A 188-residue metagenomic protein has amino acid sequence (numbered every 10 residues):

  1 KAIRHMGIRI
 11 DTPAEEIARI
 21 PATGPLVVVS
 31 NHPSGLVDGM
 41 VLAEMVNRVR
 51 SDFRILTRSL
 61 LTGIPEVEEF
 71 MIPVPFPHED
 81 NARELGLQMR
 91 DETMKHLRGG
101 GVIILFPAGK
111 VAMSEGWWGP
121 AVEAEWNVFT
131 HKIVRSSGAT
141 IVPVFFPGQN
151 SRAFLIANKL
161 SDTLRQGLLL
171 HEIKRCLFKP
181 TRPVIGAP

Functional and structural regions predicted by a protein language model:
K1-V29, G39-V41, R48-D52, E68-E69 (+1 more regions): Membrane-anchoring hydrophobic helices of lipid-metabolizing enzymes
I3-I8, H32, E79-E84, G119-P120: Short, flexible loop segments at the rims of nucleotide/cofactor-binding pockets, characterized by
I10, F53-I55, I103, I141: Hydrophobic beta-strand scaffold residues
G24-S30, G101-P107, A139: Generic beta-sheet signal
V29-N31, M71-D80, S114-W117: Short, basic, glycine/proline-bearing loop/turn elements
H32-L36, V111-A112: Gly/Ser/Thr-rich loops at beta-strand to alpha-helix junctions that form or flank small-molecule/cofactor-binding
N47, F53-G86, R90-T93, L97: Conserved nucleotide-cofactor-binding alpha/beta core module
V102, K110-P188: A cross-family acyltransferase "interaction/gating" segment
